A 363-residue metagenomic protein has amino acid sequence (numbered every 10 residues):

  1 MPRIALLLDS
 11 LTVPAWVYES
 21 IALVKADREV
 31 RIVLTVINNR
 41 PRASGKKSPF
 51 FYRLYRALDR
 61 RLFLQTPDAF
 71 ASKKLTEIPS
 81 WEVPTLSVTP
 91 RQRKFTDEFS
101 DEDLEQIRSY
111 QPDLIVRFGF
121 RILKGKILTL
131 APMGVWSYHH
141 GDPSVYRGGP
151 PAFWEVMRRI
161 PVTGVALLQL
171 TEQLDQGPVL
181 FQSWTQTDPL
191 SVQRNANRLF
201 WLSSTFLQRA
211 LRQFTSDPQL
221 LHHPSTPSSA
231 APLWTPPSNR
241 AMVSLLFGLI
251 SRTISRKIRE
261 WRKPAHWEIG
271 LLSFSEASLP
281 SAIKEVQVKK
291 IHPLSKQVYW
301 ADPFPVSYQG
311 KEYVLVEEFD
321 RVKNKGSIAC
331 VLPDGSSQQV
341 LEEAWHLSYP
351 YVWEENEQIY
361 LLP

Functional and structural regions predicted by a protein language model:
M1-Y360: One-carbon transfer enzymes
P363: Active-site cradle of extracellular carbohydrate-active enzymes
